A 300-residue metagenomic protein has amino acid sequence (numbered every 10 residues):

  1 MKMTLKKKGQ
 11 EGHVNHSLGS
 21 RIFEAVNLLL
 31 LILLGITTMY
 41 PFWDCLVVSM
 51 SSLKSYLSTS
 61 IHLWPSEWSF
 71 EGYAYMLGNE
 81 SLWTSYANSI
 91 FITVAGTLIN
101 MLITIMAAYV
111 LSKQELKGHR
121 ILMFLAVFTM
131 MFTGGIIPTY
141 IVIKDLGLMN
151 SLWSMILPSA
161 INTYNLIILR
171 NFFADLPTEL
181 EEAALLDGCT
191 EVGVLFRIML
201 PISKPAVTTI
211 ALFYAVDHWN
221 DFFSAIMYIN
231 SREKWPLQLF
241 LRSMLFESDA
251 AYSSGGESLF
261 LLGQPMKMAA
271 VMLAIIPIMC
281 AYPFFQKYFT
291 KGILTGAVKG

Functional and structural regions predicted by a protein language model:
K2-G300: A hydrophobic, multi-pass inner-membrane permease signature
